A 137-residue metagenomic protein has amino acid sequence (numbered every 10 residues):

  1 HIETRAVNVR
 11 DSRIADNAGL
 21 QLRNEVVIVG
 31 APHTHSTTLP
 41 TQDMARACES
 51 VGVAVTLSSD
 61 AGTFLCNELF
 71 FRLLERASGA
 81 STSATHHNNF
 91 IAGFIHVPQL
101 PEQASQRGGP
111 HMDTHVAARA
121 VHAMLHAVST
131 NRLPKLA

Functional and structural regions predicted by a protein language model:
H1-G62, C66: Mid-sequence, gly/pro-rich, charge-dense loop/helix-turn segments that line enzyme active sites
E68-S129: Active-site-adjacent mobile loop/cap segments within catalytic or ligand-binding domains
N131-A137: SAM-dependent methyltransferases
